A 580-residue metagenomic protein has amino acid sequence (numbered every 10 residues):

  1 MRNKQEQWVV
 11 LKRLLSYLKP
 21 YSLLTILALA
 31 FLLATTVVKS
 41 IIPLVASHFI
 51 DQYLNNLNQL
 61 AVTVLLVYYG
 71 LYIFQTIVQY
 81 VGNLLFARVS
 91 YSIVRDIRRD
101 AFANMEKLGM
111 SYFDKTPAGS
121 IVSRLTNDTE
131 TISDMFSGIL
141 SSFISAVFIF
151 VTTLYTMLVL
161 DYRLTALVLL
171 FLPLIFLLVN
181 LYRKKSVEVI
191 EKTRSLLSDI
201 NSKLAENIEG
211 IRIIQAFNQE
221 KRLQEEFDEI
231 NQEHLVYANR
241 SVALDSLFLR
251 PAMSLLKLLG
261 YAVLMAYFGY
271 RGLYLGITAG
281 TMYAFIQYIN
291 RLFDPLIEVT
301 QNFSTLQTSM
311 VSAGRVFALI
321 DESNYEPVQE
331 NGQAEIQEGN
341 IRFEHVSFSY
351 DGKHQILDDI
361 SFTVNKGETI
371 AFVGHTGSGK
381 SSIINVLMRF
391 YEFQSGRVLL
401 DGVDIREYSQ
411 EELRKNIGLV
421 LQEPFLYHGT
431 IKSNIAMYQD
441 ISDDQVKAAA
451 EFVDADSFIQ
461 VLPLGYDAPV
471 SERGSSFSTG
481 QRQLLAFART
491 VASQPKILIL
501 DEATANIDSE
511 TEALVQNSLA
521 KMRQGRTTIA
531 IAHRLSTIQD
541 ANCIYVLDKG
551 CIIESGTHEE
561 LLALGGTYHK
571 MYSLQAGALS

Functional and structural regions predicted by a protein language model:
M1-K4, Y91, R99-S123, N127-T129 (+6 more regions): Short intracellular "coupling" helices and adjacent cytoplasmic loop segments at the cytosolic face of multi-pass
V10, L18, F86, V94 (+3 more regions): Juxtamembrane loop-to-helix connectors within ABC transporter transmembrane domains
K12, L23-L44, V64, Y68 (+5 more regions): Alpha-helical segments in transporter systems
P20-L23, M110-S111, N127-F136, L140 (+5 more regions): An intracellular "coupling" helix at the cytosolic face of ABC transporter transmembrane type-1 domains
T25-V78, L85, V159-R163, L275-A279: Transmembrane helix-loop-helix hairpins at lipid-water interfaces of multipass membrane proteins, especially the type-1
L57, V64, T156-L170, L244-G314 (+1 more regions): Helix-loop-helix
L71-S90, S137, S141-F148, L169-T193 (+5 more regions): Alpha-helical transmembrane segments of multi-pass membrane proteins
A262, V328, A334-S580: ABC-type nucleotide-binding domain
